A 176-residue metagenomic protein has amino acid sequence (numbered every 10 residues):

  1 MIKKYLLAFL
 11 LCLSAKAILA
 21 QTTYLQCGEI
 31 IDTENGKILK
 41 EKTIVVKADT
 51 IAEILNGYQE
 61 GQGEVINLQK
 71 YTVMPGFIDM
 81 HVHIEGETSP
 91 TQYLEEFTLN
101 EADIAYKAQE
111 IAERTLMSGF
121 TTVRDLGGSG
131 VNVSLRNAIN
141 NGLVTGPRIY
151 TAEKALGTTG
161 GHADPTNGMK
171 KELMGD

Functional and structural regions predicted by a protein language model:
M1-T22: Bacterial Sec-dependent N-terminal signal peptides
A20, Q62, L143-P147: Short coil/turn connectors at secondary-structure junctions
L25, E64-I66, Y150: Hydrophobic/aromatic beta-strand patches that form the interior of the parallel beta-sheet core in alpha/beta enzyme
L25, L39-E41, E60, D103 (+2 more regions): Extracytoplasmic
Q26, K40-K42, G119, T145: Envelope-exposed proteins and targeting segments
I30, N35-M74: Histidine-rich, glycine-flanked metal-binding segment
T72-N141, T159-A163, K171: Metal-associated gating/positioning segment near the N- to mid-region
L143-D176: Metal-coordinating catalytic core of metallo-dependent amide/deamination hydrolases
